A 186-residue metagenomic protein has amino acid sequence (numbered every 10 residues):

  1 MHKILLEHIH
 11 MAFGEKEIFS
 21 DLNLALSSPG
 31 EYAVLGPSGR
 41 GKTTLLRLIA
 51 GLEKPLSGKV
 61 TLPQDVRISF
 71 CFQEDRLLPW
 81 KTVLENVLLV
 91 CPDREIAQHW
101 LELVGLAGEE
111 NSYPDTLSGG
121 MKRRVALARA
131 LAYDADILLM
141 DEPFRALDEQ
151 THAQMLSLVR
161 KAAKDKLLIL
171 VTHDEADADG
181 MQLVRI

Functional and structural regions predicted by a protein language model:
I4-L6, F19-D21: Conserved structural motif at the start of ABC-family nucleotide-binding domains
A50: Helix-to-loop junction immediately C-terminal to a conserved catalytic motif
R94-E109: Conserved ABC ATPase "signature" region
Y113-L117, M121: Conserved ABC ATPase signature
L127: Hydrophobic anchor residue at the start of the ABC signature
L138-E142: Catalytic Walker B motif of ABC-type/P-loop ATPase nucleotide-binding domains
E149-T151: Helix N-cap at the start of a conserved alpha-helix in ABC-type nucleotide-binding domains
